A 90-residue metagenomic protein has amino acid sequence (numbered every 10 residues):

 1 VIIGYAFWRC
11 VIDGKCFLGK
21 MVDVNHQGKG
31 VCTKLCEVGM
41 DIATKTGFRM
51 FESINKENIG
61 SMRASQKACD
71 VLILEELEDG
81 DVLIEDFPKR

Functional and structural regions predicted by a protein language model:
V1, Y5, S53-N58: Conserved, charge-rich beta-strand/loop surface module that forms ligand/interface-binding patches within domains
V1-K15: Acetyl-CoA-dependent GNAT
G19-G28, I54-E57: A short, internal acetyl-CoA/4′-phosphopantetheine-binding micro-motif in the GNAT/acyltransferase core
H26, G30-V38: Conserved acetyl-CoA pyrophosphate-binding loop and the N-cap/start of the following alpha-helix in GNAT-like
T33, K56-E75: Conserved active-site alpha-helix within GNAT-family acetyltransferase domains
A43-N55: Conserved GNAT acetyl-CoA-binding A-motif
E75-R90: C-terminal "cap" of GNAT-fold acetyltransferases
